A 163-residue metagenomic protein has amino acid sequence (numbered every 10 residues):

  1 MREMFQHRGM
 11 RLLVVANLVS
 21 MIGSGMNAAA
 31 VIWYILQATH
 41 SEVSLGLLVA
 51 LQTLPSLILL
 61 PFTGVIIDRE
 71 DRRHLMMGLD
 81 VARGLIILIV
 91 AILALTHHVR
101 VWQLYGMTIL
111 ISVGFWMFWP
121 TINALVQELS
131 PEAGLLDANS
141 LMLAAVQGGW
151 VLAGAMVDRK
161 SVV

Functional and structural regions predicted by a protein language model:
M1-V163: Alpha-helical transmembrane-bundle signature of multi-pass membrane transport and export proteins
